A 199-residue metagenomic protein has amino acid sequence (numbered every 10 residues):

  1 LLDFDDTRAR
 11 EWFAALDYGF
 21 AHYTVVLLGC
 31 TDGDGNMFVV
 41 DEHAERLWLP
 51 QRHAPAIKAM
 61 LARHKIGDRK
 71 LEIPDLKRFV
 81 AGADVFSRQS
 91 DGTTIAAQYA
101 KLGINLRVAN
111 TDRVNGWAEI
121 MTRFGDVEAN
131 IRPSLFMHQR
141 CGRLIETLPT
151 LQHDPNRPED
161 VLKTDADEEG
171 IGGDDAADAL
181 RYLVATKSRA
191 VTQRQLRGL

Functional and structural regions predicted by a protein language model:
L1-Y18: ATPase catalytic-site recognition across NTP-hydrolyzing enzymes
F13, Y18, V85, D175-A176: Generic detector of well-ordered alpha-helical packing
D17, V26, F79, L148 (+1 more regions): A residue-level signal for conserved active-site and pocket-lining positions in enzyme catalytic cores
G19, H43, L180: Anionic group-transfer/hydrolysis microenvironments
H22, I95, D175-A179: Catalytic-loop motifs flanking and including active-site residues across diverse enzymes
T24-C30: Short beta-strand scaffold segments in enzyme catalytic cores
G33-D167, S188-L199: Mg2+-dependent endonuclease catalytic cores in nucleic-acid-processing enzymes, primarily RNase H-like
A166-T192: Acidic, Mg2+-coordinating catalytic module of metal-dependent nucleases/exonucleases that use a two-metal-ion mechanism
